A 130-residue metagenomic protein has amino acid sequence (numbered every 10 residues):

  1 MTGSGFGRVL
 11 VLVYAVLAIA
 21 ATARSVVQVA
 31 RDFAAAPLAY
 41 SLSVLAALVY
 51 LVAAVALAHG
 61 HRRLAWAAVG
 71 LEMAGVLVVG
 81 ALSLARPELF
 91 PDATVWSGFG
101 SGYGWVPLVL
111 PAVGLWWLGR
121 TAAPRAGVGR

Functional and structural regions predicted by a protein language model:
M1-L17: Cytosolic juxtamembrane helix and N-cap/initiation of the first transmembrane helix
F6-L10, V26-A46: Transmembrane alpha-helix entry/boundary detector in multi-pass membrane proteins
V13-V16, L38-L45, A67-L71, G102-V106: Physicochemical signature of membrane-embedded alpha-helices that form the seven-helix bundle of GPCRs, emphasizing
A21-Q28, L71-P87: C-terminal TM-helix exit segments that contain a strictly Trp-centered aromatic cap at the helix terminus
A56-V76: Loop-to-transmembrane helix junctions at the membrane interface
A81-G100: Membrane-helix boundary connector in multi-pass membrane proteins
T94-V113: Individual transmembrane alpha-helices with interfacial aromatic-anchor signatures
L118-R130: Membrane-interface capping segments at transmembrane-helix boundaries
